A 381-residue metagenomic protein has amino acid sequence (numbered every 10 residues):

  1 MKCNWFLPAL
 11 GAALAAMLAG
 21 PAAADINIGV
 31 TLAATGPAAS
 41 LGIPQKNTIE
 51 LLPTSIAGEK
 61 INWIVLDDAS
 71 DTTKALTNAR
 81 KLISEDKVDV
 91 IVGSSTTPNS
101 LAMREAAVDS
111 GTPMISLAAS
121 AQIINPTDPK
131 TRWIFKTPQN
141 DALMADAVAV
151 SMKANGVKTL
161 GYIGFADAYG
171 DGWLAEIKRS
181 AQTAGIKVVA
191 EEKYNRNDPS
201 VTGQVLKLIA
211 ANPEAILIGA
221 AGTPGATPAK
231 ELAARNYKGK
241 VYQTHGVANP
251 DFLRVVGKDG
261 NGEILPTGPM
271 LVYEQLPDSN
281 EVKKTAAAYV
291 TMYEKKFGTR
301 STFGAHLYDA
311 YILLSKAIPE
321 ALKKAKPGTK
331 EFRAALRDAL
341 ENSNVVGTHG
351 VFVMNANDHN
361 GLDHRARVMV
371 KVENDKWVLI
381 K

Functional and structural regions predicted by a protein language model:
C3-L14, A24-K381: Extracytosolic ligand-binding ectodomains
A19-P21: N-terminal signal peptide c-region/cleavage motif recognized by signal peptidases
